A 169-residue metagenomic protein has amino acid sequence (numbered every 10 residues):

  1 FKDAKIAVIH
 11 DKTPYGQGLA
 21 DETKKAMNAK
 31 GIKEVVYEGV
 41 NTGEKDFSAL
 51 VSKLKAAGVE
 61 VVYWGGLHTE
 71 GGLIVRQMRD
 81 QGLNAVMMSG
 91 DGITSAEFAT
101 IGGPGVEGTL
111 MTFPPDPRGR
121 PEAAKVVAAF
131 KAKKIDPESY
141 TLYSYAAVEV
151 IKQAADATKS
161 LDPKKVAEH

Functional and structural regions predicted by a protein language model:
F1-H169: Extracytosolic ligand-binding ectodomains
